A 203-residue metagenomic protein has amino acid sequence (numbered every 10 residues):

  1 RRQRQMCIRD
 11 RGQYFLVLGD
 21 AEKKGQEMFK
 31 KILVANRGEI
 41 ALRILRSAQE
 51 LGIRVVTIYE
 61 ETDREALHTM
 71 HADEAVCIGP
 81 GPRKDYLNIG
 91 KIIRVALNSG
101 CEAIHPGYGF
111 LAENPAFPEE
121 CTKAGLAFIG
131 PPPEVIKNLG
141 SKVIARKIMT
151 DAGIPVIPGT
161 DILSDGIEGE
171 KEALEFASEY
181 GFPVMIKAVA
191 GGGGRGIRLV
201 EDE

Functional and structural regions predicted by a protein language model:
R1-I8: Short, small-residue-biased leader/transition segments that mark boundaries at the very start of proteins
M6, L18-A21, M70, E120: Low-complexity, intrinsically disordered/propeptide-like segments
D10-E27: Short, Lys/Arg-enriched N-terminal segments with co-localized hydrophobic residues within the first ~10-30 amino acids
M28-E203: N-terminal beta-alpha lobe that positions the nucleotide/phosphoryl donor in ATP/NTP-coupled carboxylate activation
